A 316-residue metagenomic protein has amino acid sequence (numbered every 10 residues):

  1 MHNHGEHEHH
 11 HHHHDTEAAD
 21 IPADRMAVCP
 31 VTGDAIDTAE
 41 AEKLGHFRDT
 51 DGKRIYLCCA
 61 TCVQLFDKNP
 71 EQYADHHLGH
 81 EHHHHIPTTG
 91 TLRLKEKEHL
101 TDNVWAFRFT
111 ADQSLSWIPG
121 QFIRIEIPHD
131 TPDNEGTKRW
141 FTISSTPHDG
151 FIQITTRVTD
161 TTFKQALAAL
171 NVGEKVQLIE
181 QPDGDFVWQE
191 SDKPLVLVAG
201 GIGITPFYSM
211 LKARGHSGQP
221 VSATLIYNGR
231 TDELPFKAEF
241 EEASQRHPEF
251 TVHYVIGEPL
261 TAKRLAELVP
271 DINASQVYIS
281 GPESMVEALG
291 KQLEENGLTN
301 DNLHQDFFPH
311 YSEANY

Functional and structural regions predicted by a protein language model:
M1-P22, D75-H85: Histidine-centered metal-binding segments
M26, G52-I55: Residues immediately within or flanking Cys/His clusters that coordinate Zn2+ in small zinc-binding modules
C29, R48: Short cysteine-rich clusters marking metal-coordination/redox-active sites
G33, C59, V63: Cys/His-coordinated zinc-binding microdomains
T38-A39, Q64, K68: Short, non-ligating residues that shape and space the ligands of small metal-coordination modules and catalytic
H82-E174, G229-T231, E241, G257-E258: Ferredoxin-reductase
G150, T159-Y316: FNR/FR-type flavoprotein reductase catalytic core
